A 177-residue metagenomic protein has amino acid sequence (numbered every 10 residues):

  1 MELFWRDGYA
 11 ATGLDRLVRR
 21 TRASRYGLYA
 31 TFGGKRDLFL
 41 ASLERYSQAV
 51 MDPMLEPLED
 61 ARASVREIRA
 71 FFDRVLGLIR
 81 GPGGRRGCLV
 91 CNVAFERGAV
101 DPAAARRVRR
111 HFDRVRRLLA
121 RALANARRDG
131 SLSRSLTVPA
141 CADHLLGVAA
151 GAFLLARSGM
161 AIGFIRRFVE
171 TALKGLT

Functional and structural regions predicted by a protein language model:
L3-D37, A41: Helix-turn-helix
A41, L55-R86, V138-L145: Hydrophobic alpha-helical connector segments
E44-V50: Short, basic, alpha-helical segments at the C-terminal edge of helix-turn-helix-like DNA-binding modules
M51, R66-R69, P102-R128, P139-A140 (+1 more regions): Amphipathic alpha-helical packing segments from all-alpha helical-bundle domains
E67-I68, P82-A103: Amphipathic alpha-helical segments used for helix-helix packing
L78-G81, R121, N125, L145-G163 (+1 more regions): Amphipathic C-terminal alpha-helical segment
R86, C91, R134-L155, F168-K174: Hydrophobic alpha-helical segments that form the core of small-molecule binding pockets and/or dimer interfaces
